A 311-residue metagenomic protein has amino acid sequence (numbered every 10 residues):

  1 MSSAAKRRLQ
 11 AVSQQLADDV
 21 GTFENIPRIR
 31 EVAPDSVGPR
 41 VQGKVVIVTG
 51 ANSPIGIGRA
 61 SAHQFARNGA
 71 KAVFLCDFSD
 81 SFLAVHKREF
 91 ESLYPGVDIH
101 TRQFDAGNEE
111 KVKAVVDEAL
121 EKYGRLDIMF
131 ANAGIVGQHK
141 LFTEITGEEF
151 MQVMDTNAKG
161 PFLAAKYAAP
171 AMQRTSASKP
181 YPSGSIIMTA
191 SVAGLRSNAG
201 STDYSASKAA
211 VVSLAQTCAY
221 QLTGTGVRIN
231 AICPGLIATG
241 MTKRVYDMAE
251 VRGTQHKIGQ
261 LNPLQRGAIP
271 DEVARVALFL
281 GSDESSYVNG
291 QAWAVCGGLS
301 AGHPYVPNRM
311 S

Functional and structural regions predicted by a protein language model:
Q15, D19-S36, R196, L278 (+1 more regions): Short C-terminal tail/terminal secondary-structure segment of NAD(P)H-dependent dehydrogenase/reductase domains
P34-F74: Canonical Rossmann dinucleotide-binding motif of NAD(H)/NADP(H)-dependent dehydrogenases/reductases, specifically
K140-F142, E149-M151, I258: Substrate-binding pocket helix/loop in short-chain dehydrogenase/reductase
A165, S207, A215: Active-site helix of classical SDR
P170, Y220-Q221, S286: Alpha-helical segment proximal to the catalytic Tyr-Lys
S191: Residue(s) in the substrate-gating loop at a strand-loop-helix junction that position the organic substrate next
T223, R228, V288-G290: Short, small/polar-rich loop/turn modules that mediate ligand/substrate recognition or access, typified
